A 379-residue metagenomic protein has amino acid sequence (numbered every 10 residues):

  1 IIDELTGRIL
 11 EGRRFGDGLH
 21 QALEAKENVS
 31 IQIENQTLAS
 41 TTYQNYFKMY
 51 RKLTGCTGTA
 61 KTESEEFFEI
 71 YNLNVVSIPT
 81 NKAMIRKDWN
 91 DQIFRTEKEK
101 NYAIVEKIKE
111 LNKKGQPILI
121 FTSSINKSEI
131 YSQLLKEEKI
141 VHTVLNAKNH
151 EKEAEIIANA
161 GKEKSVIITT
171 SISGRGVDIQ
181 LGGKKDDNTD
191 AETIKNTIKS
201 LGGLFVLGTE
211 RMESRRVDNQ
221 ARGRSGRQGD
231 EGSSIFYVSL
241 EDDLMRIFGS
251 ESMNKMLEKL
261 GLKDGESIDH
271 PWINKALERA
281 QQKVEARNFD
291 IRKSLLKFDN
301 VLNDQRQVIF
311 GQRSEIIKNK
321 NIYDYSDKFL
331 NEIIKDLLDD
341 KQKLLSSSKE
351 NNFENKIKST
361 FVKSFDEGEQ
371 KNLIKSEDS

Functional and structural regions predicted by a protein language model:
I1-A103, A147, A158-N159, G183: A contiguous, basic/glycine-rich beta-loop/short-helix subdomain that forms a polymer-engagement track
I1-I2, E11-G12, N35, C56 (+13 more regions): Replace "in large, NTP-powered and nucleic-acid-processing enzymes" with "in large, NTP-powered factors and other
T6-I9, R13, Q228, F236 (+1 more regions): Extended, charged helical/alpha-beta scaffold domains that provide interaction surfaces
T6-R8, G16, A39, K52-L53 (+11 more regions): Conserved nucleotide-binding/hydrolysis micro-motifs of P-loop NTPases
R51, N72-L73, G115, E138-H142 (+5 more regions): Short glycine-/polar-rich loops that comprise or flank the Walker A/P-loop and associated switch/sensor motifs
E65-P117, S123-T143, K148, N274-Q282: Helicase motor core with emphasis on the C-terminal RecA-like subdomain
I108-G115, I125-G203: Conserved motor-coupling elements within RecA-like helicase/translocase cores
I157, K185, T189-F236, D243-L244 (+2 more regions): Conserved SF2 helicase motif VI
